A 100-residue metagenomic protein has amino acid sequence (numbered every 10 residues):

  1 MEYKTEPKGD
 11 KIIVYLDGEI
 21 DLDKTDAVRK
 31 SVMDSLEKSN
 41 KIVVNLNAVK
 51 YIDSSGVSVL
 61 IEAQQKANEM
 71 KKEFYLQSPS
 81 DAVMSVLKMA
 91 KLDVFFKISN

Functional and structural regions predicted by a protein language model:
M1, G18, L92-V94: Glycine-rich, flexible loop/turn motifs
M1-K4, V32: Short beta-strand/turn micro-motifs at beta-sheet edges
K4-V28: STAS-typified acidic loop motif
L22-F95: Amphipathic alpha-helical interaction surfaces in cytosolic regulatory modules
K97-N100: Short acidic-hydrophobic, aromatic-tinged amphipathic segments that line or gate anion-handling sites
